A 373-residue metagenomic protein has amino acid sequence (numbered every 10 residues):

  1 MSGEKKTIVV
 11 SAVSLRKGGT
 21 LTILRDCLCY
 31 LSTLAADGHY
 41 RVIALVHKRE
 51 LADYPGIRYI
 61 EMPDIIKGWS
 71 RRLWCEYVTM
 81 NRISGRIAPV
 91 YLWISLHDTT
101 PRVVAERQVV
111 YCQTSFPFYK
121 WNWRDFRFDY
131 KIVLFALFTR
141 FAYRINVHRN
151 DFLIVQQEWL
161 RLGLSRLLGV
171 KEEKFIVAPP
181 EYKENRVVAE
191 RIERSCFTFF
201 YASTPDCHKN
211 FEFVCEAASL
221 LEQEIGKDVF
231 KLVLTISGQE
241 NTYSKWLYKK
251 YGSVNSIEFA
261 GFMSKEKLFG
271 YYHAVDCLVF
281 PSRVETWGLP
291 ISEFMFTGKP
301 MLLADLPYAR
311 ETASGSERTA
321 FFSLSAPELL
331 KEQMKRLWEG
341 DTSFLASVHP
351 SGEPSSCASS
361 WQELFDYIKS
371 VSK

Functional and structural regions predicted by a protein language model:
V9-V10, I192-K209, C215-A218: Conserved donor-binding/catalytic core segment of Leloir-type glycosyltransferases
L45-H47, F230-K245, G261: Glycosyltransferase donor-sugar binding loop
S84, G270-V275: Short alpha-helical donor nucleotide-sugar binding micro-motif in glycosyltransferases
I132-L153: Membrane-proximal helix-turn-helix segments that form the acceptor-binding/catalytic region of lipid-linked
S244-E266: Nucleotide-activated donor-binding/catalytic signature segment of Leloir-type glycosyltransferases, i.e., the conserved
R283: Aromatic "clamp/platform" in nucleotide-sugar-dependent glycosyltransferases that forms part of the donor/acceptor
F296, P300-A304: Short hydrophobic beta-strand element within catalytic cores of glycosyltransferases and related nucleotide-activated
T319-E328, R336-D341: Conserved acidic donor-binding segment of nucleotide-sugar-dependent glycosyltransferases
